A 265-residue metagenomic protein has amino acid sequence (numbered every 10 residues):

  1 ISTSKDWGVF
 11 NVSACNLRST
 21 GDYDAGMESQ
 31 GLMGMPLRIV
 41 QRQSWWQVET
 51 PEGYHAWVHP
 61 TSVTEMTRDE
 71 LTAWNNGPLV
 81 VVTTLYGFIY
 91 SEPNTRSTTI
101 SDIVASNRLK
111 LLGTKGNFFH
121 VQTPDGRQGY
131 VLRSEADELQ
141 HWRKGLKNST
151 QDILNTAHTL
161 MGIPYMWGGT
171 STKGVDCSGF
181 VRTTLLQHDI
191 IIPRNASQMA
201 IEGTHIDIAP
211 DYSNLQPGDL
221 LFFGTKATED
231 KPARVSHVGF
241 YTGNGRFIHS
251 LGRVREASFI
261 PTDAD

Functional and structural regions predicted by a protein language model:
I1-D6, T50-L85, N94-T99, A105-R108 (+4 more regions): Boundary regions of SH3-family modules and the immediately adjacent low-complexity/disordered segments in eukaryotic
K5-R18, N76-Y90, L186-I201: Short, basic/aromatic beta-hairpin or loop at an interaction surface
F10-R38, V82-L111, Y165: Beta-loop motif signature
A25, K147-N148, S171-V175: Soluble non-cytosolic domains of exported or imported proteins
S29-M35, S101, Q151, N155-T159 (+3 more regions): Solvent-exposed, polar/charged alpha-helical surfaces in well-ordered, non-transmembrane soluble domains, broadly
Q41, G113, G224-T225, L251: Conserved "cap/hinge" positions at secondary-structure junctions
E65, G87, T95-S97, D137 (+3 more regions): Aromatic- and glycine-rich peptidoglycan recognition patches
Y165-G179, T183-P217: Catalytic cysteine-centered active-site loop
